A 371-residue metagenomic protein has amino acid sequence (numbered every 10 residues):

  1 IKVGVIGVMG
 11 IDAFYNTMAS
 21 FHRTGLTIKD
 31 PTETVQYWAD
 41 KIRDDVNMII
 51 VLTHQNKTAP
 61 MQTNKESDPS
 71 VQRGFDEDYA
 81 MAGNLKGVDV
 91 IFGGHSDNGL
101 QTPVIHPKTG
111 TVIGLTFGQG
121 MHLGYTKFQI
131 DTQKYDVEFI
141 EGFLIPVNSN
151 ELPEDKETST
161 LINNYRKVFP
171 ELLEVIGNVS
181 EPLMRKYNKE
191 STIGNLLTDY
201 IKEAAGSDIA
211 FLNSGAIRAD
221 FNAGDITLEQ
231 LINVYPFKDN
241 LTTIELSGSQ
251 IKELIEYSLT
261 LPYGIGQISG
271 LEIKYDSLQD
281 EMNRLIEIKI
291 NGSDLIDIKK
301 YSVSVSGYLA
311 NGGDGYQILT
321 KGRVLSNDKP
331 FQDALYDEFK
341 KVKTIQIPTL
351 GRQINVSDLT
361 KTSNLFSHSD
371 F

Functional and structural regions predicted by a protein language model:
I1-N150, E157, N188-Y200, A210 (+3 more regions): Acidic, metal/ion-coordinating pockets
M9-Y15, N98-G99, I140, V168-V175 (+8 more regions): Basic, gly/Ser/Thr/Pro-rich low-complexity segments located predominantly at protein N termini
F14, F21, S70, S180 (+2 more regions): Generic signal for short, ordered secondary-structure residues within or immediately flanking folded domains
V104-V112, H122, N195-F371: Feature captures C-terminal
V137-E141, I145-I226, I232: Hard-cation-handling environments
